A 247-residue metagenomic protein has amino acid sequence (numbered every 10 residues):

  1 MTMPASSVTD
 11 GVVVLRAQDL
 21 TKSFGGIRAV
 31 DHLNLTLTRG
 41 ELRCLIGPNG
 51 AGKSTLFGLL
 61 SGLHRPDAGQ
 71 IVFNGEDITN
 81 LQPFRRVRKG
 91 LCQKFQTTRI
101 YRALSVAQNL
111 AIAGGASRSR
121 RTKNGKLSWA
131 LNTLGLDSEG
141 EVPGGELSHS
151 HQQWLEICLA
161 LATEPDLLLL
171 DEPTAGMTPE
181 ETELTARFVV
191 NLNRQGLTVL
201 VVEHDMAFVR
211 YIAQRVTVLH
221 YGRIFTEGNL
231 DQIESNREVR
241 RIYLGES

Functional and structural regions predicted by a protein language model:
T2-S247: Glycine-rich phosphate-binding loops of nucleotide-dependent enzymes
